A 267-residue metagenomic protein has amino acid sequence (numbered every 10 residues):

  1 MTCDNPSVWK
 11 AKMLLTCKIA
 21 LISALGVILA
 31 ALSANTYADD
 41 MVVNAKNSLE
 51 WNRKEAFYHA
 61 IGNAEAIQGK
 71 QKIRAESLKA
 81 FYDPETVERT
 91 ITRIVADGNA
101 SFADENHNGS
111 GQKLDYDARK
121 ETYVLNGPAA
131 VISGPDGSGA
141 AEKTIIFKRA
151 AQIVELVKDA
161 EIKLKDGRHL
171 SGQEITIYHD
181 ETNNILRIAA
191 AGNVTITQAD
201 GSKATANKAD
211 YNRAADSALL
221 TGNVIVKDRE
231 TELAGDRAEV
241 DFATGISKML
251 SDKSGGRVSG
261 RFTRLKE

Functional and structural regions predicted by a protein language model:
M1-E267: Mature-chain termini and adjacent capping regions
